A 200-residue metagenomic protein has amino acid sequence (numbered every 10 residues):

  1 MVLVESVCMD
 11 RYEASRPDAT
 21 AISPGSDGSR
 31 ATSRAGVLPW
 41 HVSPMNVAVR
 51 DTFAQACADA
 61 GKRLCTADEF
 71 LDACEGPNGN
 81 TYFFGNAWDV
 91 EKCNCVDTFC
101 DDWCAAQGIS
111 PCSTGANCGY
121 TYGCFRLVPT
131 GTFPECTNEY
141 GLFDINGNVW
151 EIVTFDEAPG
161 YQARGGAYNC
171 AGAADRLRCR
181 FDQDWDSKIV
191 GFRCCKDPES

Functional and structural regions predicted by a protein language model:
M1-G61, D68, A73, G147: A short glycine-rich, aromatic-capped structural motif
M1-L3, E139-G141, Q183: Short, surface-exposed beta-strand/loop micro-motifs that present aromatic residues
E5-V7, R126, V190: A generic secondary-structure signal marking the coil-to-beta-strand transition
C8-D10, N146, V153, R193-C195: Residues within well-ordered beta-strands of beta-sheet-rich folds
A14-S15, N169, S200: Active-site/binding-pocket entry motifs
R50-C179: Functional-site microenvironments in short loops/helix caps that host divalent-cation chemistry
C179-D186: Short proline/glycine-enriched turn/loop segments at secondary-structure junctions
K188-S200: Short, structured beta-strand segments at or near domain termini in extracellular proteins/domains
